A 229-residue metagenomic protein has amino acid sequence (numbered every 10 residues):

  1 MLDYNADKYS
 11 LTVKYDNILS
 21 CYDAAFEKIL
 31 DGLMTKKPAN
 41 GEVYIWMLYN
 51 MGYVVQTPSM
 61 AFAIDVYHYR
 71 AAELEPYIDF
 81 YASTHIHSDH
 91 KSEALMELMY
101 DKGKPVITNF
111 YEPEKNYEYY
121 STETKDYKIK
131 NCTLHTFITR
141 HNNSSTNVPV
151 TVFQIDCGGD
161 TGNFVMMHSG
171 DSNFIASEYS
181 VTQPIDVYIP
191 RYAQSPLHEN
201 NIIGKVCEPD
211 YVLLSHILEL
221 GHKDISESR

Functional and structural regions predicted by a protein language model:
M1, F174-R229: Cap/insert and terminal regions of metallo-dependent hydrolase folds
M1-P76, F80, Y117-P184, S195-P196: Core dinuclear metal-dependent hydrolase active-site scaffold
N50, A94, E199: Short Gly/charged-rich anion-binding patches and loops
A63-E112, T182-P190, D210-Y211: Active-site metal-binding motif and surrounding structural segment of the metallo-beta-lactamase
Y67, H85-I86, F110-Y111, T139 (+3 more regions): Active-site-proximal beta-strand/loop segments in catalytic clefts of secreted hydrolases
I86, H90-K102, E112-N142, T146-T151 (+1 more regions): Ligand-binding grooves and catalytic loops that recognize ribose/phosphate and carbohydrate rings, and esterified lipid
